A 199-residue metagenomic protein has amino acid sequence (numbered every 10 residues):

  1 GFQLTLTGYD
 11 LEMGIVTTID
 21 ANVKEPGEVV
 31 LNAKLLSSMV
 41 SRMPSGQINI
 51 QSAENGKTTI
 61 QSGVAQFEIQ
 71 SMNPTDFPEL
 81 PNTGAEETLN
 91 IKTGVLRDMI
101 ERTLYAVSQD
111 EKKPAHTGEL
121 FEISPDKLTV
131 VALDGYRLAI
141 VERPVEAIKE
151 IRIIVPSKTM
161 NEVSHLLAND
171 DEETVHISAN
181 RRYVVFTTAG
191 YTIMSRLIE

Functional and structural regions predicted by a protein language model:
G1-E199: Structural preference for solvent-exposed beta-strand-turn elements and adjacent flexible terminal/loop segments within
